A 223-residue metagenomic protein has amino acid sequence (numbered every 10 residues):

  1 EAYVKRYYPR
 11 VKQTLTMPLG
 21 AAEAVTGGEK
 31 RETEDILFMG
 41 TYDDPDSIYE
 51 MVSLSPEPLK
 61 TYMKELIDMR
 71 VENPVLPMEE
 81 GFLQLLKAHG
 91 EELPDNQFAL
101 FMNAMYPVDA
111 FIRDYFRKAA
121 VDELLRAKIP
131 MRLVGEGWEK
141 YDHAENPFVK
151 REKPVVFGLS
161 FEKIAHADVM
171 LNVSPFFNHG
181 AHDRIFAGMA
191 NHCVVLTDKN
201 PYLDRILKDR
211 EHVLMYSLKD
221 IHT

Functional and structural regions predicted by a protein language model:
E1-G90: Catalytic core of nucleotide-activated saccharide and alditol-phosphate transferases
Y3, R10-L19, F111, L133-T223: Catalytic binding pocket for nucleotide-activated donors in carbohydrate/polymer assembly enzymes
R6-Y8, T26-K30, F116, V121-L125 (+1 more regions): A general structural signal for short secondary-structure junctions and capping/turn motifs
I36, L124, G188: Conserved hydrophobic/aromatic pocket- or pore-lining residues that grip, position, or stack substrates in active sites
G40-Y42, P107-A110, P175: Conserved donor-binding loops in enzymes that form glycosidic bonds
D46-S47, D95, Y141-H143: Short acidic/glycine-rich loop or secondary-structure boundary segments that cap or lie
E80-A127: Alpha-helix-centered segments that form part of catalytic cores
K128-R132: Catalytic donor-sugar/metal-binding loop of nucleotide-sugar-dependent glycosyltransferases
